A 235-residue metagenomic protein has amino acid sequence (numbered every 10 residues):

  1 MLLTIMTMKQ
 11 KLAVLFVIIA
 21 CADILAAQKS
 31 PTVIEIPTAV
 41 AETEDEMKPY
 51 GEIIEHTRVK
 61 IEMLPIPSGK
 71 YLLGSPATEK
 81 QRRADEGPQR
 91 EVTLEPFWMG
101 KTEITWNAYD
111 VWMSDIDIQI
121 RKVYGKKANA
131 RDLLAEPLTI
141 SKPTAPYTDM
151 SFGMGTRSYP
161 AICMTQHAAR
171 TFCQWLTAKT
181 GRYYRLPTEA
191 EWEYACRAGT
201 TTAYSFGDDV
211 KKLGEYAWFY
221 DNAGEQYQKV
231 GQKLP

Functional and structural regions predicted by a protein language model:
L2-K11: Positively charged n-region of N-terminal signal peptides that target proteins for export
L12-A20: Sec-dependent N-terminal signal peptides
C21-A26: C-terminal segment of classical bacterial N-terminal signal peptides
Q28-H56: N-terminal pre-domain segments of enzymes
V33-I34, L73-Q81, T93-G207, K212-E215: Active-site microenvironments of metalloenzymes and redox enzymes
H56-L73: Mature N-terminal segment immediately following signal peptide/propeptide cleavage in secreted/periplasmic
M63, K70, Q89-E91, P96: Well-ordered beta-strand positions in beta-sheet-rich domains
A217-P235: Short, well-ordered junction/capping motifs at the entry into regular secondary structure
